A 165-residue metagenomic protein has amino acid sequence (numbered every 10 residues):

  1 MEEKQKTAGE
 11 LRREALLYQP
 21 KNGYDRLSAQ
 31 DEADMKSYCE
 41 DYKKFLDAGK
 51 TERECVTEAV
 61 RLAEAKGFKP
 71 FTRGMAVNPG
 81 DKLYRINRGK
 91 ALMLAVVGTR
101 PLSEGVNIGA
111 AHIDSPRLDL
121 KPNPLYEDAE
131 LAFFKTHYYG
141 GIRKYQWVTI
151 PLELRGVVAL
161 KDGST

Functional and structural regions predicted by a protein language model:
M1-T165: N-terminal hydrophobic/helix-forming segments and targeting peptides
